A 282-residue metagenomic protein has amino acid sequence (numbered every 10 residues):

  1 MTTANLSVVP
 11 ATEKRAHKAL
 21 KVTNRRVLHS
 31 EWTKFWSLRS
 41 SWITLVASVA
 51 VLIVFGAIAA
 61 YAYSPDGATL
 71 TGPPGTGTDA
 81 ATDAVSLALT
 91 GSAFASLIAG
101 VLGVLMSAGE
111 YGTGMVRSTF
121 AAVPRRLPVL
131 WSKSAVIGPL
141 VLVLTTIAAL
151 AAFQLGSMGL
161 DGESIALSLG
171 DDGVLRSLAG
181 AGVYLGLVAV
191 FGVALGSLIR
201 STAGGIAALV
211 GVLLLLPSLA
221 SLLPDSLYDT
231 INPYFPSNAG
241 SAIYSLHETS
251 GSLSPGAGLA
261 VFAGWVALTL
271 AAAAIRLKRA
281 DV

Functional and structural regions predicted by a protein language model:
T3-K21, L45-G103, L130-L198, L215-A220 (+2 more regions): Secretory targeting signals
N24-W36: A short amphipathic helical element positioned immediately N-terminal to and/or at the very start of a transmembrane
T33-S48: Membrane-interface helix starts
R39-I43, M115, P128, G204-G205 (+1 more regions): Residue-level recognition of membrane-helix boundary sites in multi-pass small-molecule transporters
V54, T202-S237: Transmembrane helix segments
G100-A122, R126-L127, S134: Transmembrane helix boundary and interhelical loop/hinge segments in multi-pass membrane proteins
L105, A149, F153, V193 (+6 more regions): Transmembrane alpha-helix boundary and packing residues in multipass membrane permease domains and related
A272-V282: Membrane-interface capping segments at transmembrane-helix boundaries
